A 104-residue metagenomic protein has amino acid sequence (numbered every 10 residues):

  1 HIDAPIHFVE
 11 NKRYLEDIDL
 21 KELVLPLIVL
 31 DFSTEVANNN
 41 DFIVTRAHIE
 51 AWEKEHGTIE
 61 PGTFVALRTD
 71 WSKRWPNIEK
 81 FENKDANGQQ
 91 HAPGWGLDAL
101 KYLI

Functional and structural regions predicted by a protein language model:
I2-I104: Active-/binding-site microenvironments in catalytic and ligand-binding cores
